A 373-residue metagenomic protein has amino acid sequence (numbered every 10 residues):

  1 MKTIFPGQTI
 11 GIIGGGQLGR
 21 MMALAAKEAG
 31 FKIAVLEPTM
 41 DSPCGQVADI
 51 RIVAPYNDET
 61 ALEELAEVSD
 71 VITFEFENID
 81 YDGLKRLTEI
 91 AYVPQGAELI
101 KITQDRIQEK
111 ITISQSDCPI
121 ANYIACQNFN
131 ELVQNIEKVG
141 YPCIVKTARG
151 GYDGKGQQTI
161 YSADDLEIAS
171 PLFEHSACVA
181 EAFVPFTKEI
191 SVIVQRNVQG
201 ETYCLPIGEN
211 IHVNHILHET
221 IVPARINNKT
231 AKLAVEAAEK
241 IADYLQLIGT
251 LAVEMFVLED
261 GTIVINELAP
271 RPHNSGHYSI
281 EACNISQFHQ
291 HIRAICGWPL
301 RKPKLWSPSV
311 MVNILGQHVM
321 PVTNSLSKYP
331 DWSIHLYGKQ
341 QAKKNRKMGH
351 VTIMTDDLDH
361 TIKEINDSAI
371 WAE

Functional and structural regions predicted by a protein language model:
M1-Q104, Q108, N130: ATP-binding N-terminal substructure of ATP-dependent carboxylate-amine bond-forming enzymes
P6, R293-E373: Peripheral (often C-terminal) accessory segments that flank ATP-dependent C-N-forming ligase machineries
G30, S69-D70, Y92, D117 (+3 more regions): Residue-level detector of structured alpha->beta connecting loops
C44-G45, A148-G150, A342-R346: Short, flexible turn/loop "capping" segments at secondary-structure junctions
I102-S191, Q195-N214, H218-I241, I365-N366: Active-site nucleotide/adenylate-binding loops and adjacent lid/helix of ATP-dependent enzymes
L172-I226, K232-I265, A269-H277, R293-K302 (+2 more regions): Phosphate-binding core of ATP-grasp and ATP-grasp-like enzymes
S279-E281: A conserved FAD-binding loop/helix module that cradles the flavin
